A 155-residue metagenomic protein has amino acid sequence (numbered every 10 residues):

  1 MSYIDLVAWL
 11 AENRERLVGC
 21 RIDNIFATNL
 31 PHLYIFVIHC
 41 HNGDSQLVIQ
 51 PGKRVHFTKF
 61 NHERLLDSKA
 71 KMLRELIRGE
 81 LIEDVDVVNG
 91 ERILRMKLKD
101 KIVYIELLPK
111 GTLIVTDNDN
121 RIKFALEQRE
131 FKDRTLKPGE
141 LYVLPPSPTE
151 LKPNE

Functional and structural regions predicted by a protein language model:
M1-D23: Extreme N-terminus nucleophile/cap motif
Y3, H39-E155: Phosphate/anion-contacting hairpin/loop surfaces
A8-N13, I35, K69-M72: Intrinsically disordered, low-complexity boundary segments flanking structured domains
R16-V18, T28, L76-G79: Flexible, charged surface loops at secondary-structure boundaries
R21, P31-F36, G90-R95: Short, hydrophobic/aromatic-rich segments at coil-to-beta transitions
N24-A27, D86-V87: Short beta-strand
F26-I35, S45: N-terminal nucleic-acid-engaging modules of covalent nucleotidyltransferase systems
